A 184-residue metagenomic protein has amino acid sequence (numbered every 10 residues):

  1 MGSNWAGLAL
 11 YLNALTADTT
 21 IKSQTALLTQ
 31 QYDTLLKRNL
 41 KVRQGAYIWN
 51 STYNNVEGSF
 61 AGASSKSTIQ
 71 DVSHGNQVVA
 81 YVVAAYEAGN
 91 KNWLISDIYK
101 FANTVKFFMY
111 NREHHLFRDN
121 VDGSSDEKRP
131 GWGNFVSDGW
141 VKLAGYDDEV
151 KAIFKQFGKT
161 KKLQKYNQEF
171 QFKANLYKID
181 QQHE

Functional and structural regions predicted by a protein language model:
M1-S3, N13: Aromatic-lined, polymer-binding surfaces characteristic of secreted/periplasmic polysaccharide-degrading enzymes
L8, L15-N39, N90-M109, I153-F157: Extended, well-ordered alpha-helical scaffold segments
L8, Y81-A84, A88: Core register positions within helices of long alpha-helical scaffolds
T34-S65, F108-P130: Glycine- and aromatic-rich loop/turn segments at beta-sheet edges
S64-V72: Short, charged/polar micro-motifs that form catalytic or ligand-binding hotspots
Q70, N90-E184: CBM-like carbohydrate-recognition segments
